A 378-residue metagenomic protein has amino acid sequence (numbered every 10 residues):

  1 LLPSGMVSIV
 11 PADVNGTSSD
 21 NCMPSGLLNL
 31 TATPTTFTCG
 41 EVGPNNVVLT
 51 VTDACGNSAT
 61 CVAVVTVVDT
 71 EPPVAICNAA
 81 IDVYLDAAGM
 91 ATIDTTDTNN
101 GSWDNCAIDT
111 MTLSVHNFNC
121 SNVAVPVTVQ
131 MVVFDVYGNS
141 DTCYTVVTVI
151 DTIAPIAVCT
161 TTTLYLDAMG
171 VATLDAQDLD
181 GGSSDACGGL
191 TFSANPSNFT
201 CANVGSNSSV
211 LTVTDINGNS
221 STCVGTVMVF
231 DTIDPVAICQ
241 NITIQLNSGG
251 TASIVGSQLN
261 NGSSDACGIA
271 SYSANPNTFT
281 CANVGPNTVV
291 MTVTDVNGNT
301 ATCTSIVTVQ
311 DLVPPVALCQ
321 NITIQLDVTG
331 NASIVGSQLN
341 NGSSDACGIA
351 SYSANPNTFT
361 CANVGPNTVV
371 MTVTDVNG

Functional and structural regions predicted by a protein language model:
L1-G378: Proline-threonine-serine-rich low-complexity tracts
